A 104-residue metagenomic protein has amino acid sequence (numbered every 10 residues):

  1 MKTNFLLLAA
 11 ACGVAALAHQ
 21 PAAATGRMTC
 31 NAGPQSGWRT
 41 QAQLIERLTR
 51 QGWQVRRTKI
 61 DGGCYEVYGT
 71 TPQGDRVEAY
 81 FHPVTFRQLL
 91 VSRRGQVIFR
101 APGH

Functional and structural regions predicted by a protein language model:
M1-A23: Classic N-terminal secretory signal peptides
C30-V55: Short, non-transmembrane alpha-helical segments in secretory-pathway proteins
R57-K59: Short beta-strand
V67-T70, F81: Conserved histidines in hydrophobic membrane contexts and catalytic metal-binding motifs
P72-G74: Glycine-centered tight beta-turn/hairpin loop motif at sheet-sheet or coil-to-beta transitions
V77-V91: A short, surface-exposed beta-strand/turn
G95-H104: Short, low-complexity, Pro/Ser/Thr/Gly-rich segments in the mature regions of secreted, periplasmic
